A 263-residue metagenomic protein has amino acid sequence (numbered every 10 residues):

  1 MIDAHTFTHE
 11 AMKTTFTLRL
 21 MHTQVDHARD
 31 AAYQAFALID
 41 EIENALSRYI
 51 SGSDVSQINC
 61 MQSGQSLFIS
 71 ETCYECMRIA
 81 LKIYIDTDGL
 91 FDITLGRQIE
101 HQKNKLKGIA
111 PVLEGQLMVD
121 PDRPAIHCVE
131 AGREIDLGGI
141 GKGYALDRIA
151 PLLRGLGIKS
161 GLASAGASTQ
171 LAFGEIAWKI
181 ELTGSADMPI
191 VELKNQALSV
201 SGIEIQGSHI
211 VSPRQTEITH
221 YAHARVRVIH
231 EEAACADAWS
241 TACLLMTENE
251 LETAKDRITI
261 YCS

Functional and structural regions predicted by a protein language model:
M1-S263: Mature catalytic core of soluble alpha/beta enzymes
